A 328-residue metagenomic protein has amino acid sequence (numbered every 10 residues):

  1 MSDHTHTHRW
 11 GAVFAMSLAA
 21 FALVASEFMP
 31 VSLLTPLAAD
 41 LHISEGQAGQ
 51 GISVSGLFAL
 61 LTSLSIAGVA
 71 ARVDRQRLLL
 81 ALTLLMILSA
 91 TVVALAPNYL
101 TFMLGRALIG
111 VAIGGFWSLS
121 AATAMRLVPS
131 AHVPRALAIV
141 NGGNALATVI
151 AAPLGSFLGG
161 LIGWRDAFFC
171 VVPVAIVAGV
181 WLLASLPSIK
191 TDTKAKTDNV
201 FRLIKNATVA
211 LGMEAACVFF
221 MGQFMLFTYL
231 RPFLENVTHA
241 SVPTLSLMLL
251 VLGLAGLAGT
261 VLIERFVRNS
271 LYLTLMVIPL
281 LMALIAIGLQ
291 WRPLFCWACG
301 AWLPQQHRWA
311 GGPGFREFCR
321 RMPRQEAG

Functional and structural regions predicted by a protein language model:
A12-E45, I66, L226-R231: Extracytoplasmic
H42, D74, L95-T101, H239 (+1 more regions): Helix-breaking motifs and short loop linkers at transmembrane-helix boundaries and internal kinks in secondary membrane
L61-P97: Conserved MFS/SLC helix-loop-helix module at the cytosolic interface between two early adjacent transmembrane helices
L79, F102, L275-M276: Primarily marks hydrophobic transmembrane alpha-helices of the MFS/SLC 12-helix fold
S89, L100-L108, C296-L303: Paired small-residue
Y99-T101, S130-H132, A138-P187: Helix-loop-helix hairpin linking two adjacent transmembrane segments in secondary transporters
G105-G143: Cytoplasmic helix-loop-helix junction between adjacent transmembrane helices in 12-TM secondary transporters
Y272-P313: C-terminal transmembrane helical hairpin of 12-TM major facilitator-type secondary transporters
